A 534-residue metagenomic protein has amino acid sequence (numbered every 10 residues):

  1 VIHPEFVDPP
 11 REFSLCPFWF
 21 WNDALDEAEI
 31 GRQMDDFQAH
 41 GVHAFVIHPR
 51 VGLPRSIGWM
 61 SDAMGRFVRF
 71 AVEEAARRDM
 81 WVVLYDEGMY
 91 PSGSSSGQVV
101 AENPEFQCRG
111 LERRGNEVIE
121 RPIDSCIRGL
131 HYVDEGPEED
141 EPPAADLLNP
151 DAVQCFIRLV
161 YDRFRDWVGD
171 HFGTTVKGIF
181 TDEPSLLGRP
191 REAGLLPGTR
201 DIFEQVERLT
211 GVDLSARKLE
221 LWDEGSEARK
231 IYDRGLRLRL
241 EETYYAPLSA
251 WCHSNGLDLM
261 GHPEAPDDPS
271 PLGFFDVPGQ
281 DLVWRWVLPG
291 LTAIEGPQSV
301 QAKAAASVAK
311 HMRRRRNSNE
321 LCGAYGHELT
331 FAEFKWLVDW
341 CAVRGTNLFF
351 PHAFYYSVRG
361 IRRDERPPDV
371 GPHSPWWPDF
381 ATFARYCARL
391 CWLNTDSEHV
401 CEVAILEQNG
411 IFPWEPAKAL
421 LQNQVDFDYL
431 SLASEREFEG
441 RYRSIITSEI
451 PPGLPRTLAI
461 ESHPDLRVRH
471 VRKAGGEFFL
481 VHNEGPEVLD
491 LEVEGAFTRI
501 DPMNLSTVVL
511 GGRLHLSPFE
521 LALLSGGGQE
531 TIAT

Functional and structural regions predicted by a protein language model:
V1, V160, S299: Short, motif-level signal for alpha-helix interfacial/capping segments enriched in acidic residues and aromatics/proline
V1-I2, F6, S14, H48: N-terminal hydrophobic targeting/anchoring segments and the immediately downstream early-domain regions of hydrolases
P9-C16, F20, D26-R32, H43-F45 (+7 more regions): Carbohydrate-binding surfaces of carbohydrate-active enzymes
R11-F18, R50-L53, G136-D146: Acidic/histidine-rich, surface-exposed loop or edge segments in extracytoplasmic proteins
A39-V51: A short glycine/small-residue-enriched secondary-structure motif
G93-D170: Catalytic and substrate-binding clefts that recognize carbohydrates or anionic sugar/phosphate headgroups
